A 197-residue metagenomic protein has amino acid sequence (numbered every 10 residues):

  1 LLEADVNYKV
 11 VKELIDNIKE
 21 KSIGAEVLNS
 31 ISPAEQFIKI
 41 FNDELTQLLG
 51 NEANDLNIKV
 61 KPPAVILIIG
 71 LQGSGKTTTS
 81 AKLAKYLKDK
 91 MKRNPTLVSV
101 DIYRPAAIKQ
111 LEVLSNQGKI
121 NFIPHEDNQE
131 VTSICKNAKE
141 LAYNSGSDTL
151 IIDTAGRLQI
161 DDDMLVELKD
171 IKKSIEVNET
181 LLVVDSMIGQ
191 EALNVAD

Functional and structural regions predicted by a protein language model:
L1-V100, A107-D127, C135-Y143, D148-T154: Primarily NTPase-proximal linker/entry elements flanking Walker-type ATP/GTP-binding cores
T79, A107-Q110, Q159-L168, E191-V195: Conserved ATPase-coupling elements of RecA-like P-loop NTPase cores
I102-P105, N128-E130, G156-Q159, S186-Q190: Conserved nucleotide-binding/hydrolysis micro-motifs of P-loop NTPases
E112, K139, K172, A196-D197: Short, well-ordered alpha-helical packing segments
T132-K136, Q190-N194: Structural motif
L165-S186, D197: Inter-motif core of Ras-like GTPase G domains
